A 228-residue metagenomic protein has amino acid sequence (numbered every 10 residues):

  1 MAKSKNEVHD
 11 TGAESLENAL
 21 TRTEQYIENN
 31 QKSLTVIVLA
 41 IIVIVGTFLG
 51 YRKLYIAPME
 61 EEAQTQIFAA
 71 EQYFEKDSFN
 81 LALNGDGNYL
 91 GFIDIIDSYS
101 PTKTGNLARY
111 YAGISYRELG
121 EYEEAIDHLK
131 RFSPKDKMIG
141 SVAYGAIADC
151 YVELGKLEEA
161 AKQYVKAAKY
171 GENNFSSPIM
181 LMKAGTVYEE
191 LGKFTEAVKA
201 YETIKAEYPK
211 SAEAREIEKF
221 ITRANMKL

Functional and structural regions predicted by a protein language model:
A2-A40: N-terminal positive-inside, membrane-proximal cytosolic segments immediately preceding the first
A57, I96-G105, L119, S133-S141 (+2 more regions): Short solvent-exposed coil/turn linkers within tandem alpha-helical repeat scaffolds
